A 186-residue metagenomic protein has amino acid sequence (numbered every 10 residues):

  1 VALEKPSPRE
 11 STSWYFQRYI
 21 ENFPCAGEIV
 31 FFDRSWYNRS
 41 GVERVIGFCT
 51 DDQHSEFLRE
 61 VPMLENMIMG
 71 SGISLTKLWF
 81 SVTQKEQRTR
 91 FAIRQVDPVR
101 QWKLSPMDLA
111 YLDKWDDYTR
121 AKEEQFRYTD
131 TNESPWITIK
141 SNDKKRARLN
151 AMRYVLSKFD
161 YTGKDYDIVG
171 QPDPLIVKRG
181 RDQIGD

Functional and structural regions predicted by a protein language model:
V1-K5, K103-S105, G163, D167: Conserved RecA-like helicase motor-core motifs
V1-L58: Conserved nucleotide-sensing/catalytic segment adjacent to the nucleotide-binding pocket in NTP-handling enzymes
A2, V30-D33, L75-W79, T138: A structural signal for short, well-ordered beta-strand segments and their strand-loop junctions that often border
P6-E10, S35-N38, L75, S81-R88 (+1 more regions): Conserved nucleotide-binding/hydrolysis micro-motifs of P-loop NTPases
E21-C25, M67-I73, T129-T131: Conserved catalytic network of the ASCE P-loop NTPase/AAA+ motor domain
V42-E60, I68-R120, D167-Q171, R181-G185: A glycine- and Lys/Arg-enriched "phosphate-lid" helix/loop adjacent to the NTP-binding pocket of small-molecule kinases
L64: Phosphate-binding/switch loop-helix module in NTP-utilizing enzymes
R120-D186: NTP-dependent small-molecule kinase module
